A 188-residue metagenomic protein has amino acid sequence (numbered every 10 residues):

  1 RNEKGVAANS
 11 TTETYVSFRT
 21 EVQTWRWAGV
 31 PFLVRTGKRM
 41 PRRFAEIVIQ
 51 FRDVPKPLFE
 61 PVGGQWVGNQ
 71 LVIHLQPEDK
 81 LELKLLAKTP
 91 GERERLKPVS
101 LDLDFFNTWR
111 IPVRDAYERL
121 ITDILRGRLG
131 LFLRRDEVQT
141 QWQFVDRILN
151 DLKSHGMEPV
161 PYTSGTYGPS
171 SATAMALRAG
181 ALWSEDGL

Functional and structural regions predicted by a protein language model:
R1-L188: Secretory/organelle targeting and membrane-embedding segments
